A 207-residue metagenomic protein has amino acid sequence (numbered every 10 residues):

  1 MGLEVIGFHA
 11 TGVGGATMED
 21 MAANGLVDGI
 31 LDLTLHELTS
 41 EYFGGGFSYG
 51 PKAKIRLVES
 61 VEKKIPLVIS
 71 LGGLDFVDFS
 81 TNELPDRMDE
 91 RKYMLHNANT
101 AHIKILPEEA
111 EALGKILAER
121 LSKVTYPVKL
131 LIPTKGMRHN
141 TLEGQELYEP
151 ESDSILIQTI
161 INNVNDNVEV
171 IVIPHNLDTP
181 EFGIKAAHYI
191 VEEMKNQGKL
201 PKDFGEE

Functional and structural regions predicted by a protein language model:
M1-S60, K64-S70, F79, E90-K92 (+1 more regions): Metallocofactor- and cofactor-centric catalytic cores in central/energy metabolism, strongly enriched
